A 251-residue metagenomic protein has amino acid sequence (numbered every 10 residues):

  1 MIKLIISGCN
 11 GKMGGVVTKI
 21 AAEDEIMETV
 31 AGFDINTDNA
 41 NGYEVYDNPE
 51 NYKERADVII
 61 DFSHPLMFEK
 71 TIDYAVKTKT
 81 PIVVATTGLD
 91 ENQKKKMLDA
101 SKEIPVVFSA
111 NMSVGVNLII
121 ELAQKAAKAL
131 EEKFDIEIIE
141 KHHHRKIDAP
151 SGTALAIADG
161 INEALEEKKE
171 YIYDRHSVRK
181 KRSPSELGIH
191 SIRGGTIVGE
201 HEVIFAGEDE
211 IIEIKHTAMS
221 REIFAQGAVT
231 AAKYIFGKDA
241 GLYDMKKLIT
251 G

Functional and structural regions predicted by a protein language model:
I2: Nucleotide donor/acceptor-binding cores
I5-S7, K12-E50, A56, E132-G251: C-terminal substrate-binding/catalytic lobe of Rossmann-fold NAD(P)-dependent oxidoreductases
T29, V45, I82-V83, V106-F108: Hydrophobic beta-strand scaffold residues
I59-I60: N-terminal Rossmann-like NAD(P) cofactor-binding module of classical short-chain dehydrogenase/reductase
S63-H64, T87, S191-R193: Short glycine-/small-residue-rich Rossmann-like dinucleotide-binding loops
I72-D73, K77-T78, T86-V107, N117 (+1 more regions): Rossmann-fold NAD(P)-binding glycine/threonine-rich loop
T80, A100-S109, G207-I214: Glycine/charged-rich beta-loop-alpha catalytic/anionic-binding loops adjacent to active sites
